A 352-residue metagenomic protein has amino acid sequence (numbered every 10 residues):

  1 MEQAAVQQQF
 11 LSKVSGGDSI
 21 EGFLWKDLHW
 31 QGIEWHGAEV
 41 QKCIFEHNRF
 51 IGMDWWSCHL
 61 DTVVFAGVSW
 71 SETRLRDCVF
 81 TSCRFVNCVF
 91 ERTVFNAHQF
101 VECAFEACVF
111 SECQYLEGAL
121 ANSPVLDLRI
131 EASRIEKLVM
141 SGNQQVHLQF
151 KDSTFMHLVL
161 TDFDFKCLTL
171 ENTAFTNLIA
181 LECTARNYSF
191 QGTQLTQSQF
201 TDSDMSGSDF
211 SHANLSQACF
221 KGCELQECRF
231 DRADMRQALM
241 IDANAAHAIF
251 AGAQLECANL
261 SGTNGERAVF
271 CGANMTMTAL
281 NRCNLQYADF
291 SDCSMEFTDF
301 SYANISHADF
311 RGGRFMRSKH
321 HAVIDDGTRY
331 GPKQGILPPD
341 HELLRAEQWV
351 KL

Functional and structural regions predicted by a protein language model:
E2-L352: Tandem repeat scaffolds
